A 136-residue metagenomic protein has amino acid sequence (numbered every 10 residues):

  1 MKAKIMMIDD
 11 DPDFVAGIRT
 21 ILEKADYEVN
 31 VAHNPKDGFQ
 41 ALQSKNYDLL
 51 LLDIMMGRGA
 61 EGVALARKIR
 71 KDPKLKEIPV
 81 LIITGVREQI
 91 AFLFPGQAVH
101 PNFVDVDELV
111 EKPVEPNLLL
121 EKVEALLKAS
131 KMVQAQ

Functional and structural regions predicted by a protein language model:
K2, N46-D48, K74-P79: His-Asp phosphorelay/catalytic-motif detector in bacterial-type signaling
D9-D10, D53, K112: Acidic di-acidic motifs
P12-N30: Two-component/phosphorelay signaling modules centered on CheY-like receiver
V31-L49: Acidic, metal-coordinating helix/loop segments flanking the phosphotransfer/catalytic sites of two-component signaling
Q40, V63-K76, G96-A98: Short amphipathic alpha-helix used as the core "switch/output" element in two-component signaling
D53-I54, T84: Active-site residues of response regulator receiver
A60-A64, R87-V110, N117, E121: Alpha4 helix (beta4-alpha4-beta5 surface) of REC/receiver domains from two-component response regulators
E121-Q136: The C-terminal output helix
